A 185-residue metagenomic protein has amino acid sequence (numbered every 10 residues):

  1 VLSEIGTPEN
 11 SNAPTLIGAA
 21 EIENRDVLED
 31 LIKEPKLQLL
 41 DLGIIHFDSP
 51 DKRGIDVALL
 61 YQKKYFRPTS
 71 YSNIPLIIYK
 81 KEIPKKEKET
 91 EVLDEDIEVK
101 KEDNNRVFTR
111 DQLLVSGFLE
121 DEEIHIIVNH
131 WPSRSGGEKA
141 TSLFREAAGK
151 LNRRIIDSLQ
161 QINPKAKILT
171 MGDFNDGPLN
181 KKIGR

Functional and structural regions predicted by a protein language model:
V1-R185: Divalent cation-coordinating acidic motifs and surrounding scaffolds that mediate Ca2+/Mg2+/Mn2+/Zn2+-dependent binding
